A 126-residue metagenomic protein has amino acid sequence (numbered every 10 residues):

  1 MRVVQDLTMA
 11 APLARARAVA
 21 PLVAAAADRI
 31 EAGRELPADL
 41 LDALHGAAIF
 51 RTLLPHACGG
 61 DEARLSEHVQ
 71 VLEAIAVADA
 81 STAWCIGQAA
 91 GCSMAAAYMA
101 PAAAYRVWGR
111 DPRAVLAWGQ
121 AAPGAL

Functional and structural regions predicted by a protein language model:
R2-D6, V19-A26: Generic N-terminal amphipathic, Lys/Arg-enriched alpha-helix
L7, P12-R15: N-terminal, positively charged, Ser/Thr/Ala/Gly-biased leader segments that form transit/presequence-like amphipathic
P12, A24-A27, H56-A57: A short, structure-level motif marking secondary-structure boundaries and short turns
P12, A32-G33, R64: Charged, low-complexity surface patches
R17-P21, I49-R51: A short alpha-helix capping/helix-coil boundary motif
A24-R34, S81-A83: A glycine-/small-polar-enriched, mobile loop at the entrance of the PLP active site in fold-type I
A38-G46, R51-L126: Glycine-rich flavin
